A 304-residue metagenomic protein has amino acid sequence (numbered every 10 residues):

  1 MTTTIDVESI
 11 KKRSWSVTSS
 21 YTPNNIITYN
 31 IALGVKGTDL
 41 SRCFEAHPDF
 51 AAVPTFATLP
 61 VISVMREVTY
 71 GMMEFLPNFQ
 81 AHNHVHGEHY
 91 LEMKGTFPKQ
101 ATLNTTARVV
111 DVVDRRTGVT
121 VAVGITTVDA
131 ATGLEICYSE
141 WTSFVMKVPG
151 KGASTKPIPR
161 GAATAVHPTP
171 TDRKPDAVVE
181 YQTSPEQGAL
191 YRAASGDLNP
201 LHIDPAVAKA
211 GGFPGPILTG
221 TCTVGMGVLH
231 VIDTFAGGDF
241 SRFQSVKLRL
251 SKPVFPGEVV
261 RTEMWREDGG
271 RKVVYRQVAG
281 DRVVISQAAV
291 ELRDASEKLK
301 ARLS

Functional and structural regions predicted by a protein language model:
M1-T102, K298-A301: Hydrophobic, proline/glycine-rich low-complexity stretches
T2-S14, H84, E88-V178, L250 (+1 more regions): HotDog/MaoC-like acyl-thioester-processing domains
T3-E45, P159-T223, H230-D233: A contiguous, surface-exposed recognition patch within enzymatic or periplasmic domains that forms
G34, D114, I232, A236 (+1 more regions): Hydrophobic/aromatic-lined pockets within catalytic cores
H47-D49, R242-G257: Small/polar glycine-rich anion-binding or flexible loop at a beta-alpha turn
E74-H86, G215, M226, H230-S241: Short, basic/aromatic beta-hairpin or loop at an interaction surface
P205-K209, S241-S245, R276-V278, I285-Q287: A beta-strand-loop signature enriched in Asp, Gly, Thr, and Trp that corresponds to the sialidase/neuraminidase Asp-box
T221-L229, V259-R261, R266: Extended, compositionally biased non-globular segments
